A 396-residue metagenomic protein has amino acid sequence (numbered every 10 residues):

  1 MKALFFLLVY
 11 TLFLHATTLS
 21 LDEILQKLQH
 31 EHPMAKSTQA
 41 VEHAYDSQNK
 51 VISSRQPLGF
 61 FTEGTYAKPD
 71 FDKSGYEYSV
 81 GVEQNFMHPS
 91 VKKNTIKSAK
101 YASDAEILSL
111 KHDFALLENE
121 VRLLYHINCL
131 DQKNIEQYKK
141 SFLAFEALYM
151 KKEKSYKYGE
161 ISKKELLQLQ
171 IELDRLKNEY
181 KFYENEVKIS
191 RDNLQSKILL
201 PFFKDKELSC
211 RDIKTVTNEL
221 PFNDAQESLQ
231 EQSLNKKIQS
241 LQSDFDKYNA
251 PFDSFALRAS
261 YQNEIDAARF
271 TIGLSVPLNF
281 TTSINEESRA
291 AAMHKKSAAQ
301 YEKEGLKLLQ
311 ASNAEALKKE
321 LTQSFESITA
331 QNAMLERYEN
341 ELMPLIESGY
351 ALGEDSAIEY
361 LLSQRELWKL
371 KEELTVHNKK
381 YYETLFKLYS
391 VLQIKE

Functional and structural regions predicted by a protein language model:
A3-L14: Sec-dependent N-terminal signal peptides
D22-K27, F202, E373-E396: Acidic, low-complexity, intrinsically disordered peripheral segments
Q26-M87, A225-E287, H294, S312 (+1 more regions): A small-residue-enriched
K36-A40, S53-S54, F86-F114, K164 (+3 more regions): Sec/SRP-type N-terminal targeting helices
F114-E227, L317-E320, S324, I328 (+3 more regions): Periplasmic alpha-helical coiled-coil/stalk elements that build and connect Gram-negative outer-membrane
Y156-E160, G349-E354: A short glycine-centered flexible hinge/capping loop motif at secondary-structure junctions
S162-E165, E354-T375: Short terminal targeting/anchoring segments
